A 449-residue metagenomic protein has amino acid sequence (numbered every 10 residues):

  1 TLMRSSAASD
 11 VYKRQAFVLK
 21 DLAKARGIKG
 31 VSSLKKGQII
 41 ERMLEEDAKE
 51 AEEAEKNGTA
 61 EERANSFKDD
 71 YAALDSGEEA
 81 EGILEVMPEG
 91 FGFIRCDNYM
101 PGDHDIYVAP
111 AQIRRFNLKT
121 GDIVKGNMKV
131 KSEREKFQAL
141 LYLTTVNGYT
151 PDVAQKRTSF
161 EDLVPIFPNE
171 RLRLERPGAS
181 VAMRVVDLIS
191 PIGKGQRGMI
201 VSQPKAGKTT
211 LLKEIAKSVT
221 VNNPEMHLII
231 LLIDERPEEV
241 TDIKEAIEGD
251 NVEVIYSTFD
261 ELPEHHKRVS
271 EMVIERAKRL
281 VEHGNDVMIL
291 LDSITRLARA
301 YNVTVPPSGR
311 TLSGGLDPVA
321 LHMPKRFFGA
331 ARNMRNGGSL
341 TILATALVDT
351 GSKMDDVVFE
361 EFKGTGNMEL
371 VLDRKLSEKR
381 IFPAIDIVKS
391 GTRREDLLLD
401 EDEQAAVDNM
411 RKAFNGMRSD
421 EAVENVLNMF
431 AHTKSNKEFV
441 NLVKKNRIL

Functional and structural regions predicted by a protein language model:
T1-A8, Y12: Single conserved hydrophobic/aromatic residue that forms the stacking wall/gate of nucleotide- or nucleobase-binding
A16-D21, G30-E53: Short, Lys/Arg-enriched alpha-helical microdomains
L19, I39, G92, A109 (+7 more regions): Residue-level signature of catalytic and energy-coupling elements of molecular machines, predominantly ATP/GTP-dependent
G58-A154: N-terminal "pre-motor" subdomain/linker immediately upstream of P-loop NTPase catalytic cores
V130-I200, A206: P-loop NTP-binding catalytic core
G207, I215-V219, N223, L228-D250 (+1 more regions): P-loop NTPase catalytic core
